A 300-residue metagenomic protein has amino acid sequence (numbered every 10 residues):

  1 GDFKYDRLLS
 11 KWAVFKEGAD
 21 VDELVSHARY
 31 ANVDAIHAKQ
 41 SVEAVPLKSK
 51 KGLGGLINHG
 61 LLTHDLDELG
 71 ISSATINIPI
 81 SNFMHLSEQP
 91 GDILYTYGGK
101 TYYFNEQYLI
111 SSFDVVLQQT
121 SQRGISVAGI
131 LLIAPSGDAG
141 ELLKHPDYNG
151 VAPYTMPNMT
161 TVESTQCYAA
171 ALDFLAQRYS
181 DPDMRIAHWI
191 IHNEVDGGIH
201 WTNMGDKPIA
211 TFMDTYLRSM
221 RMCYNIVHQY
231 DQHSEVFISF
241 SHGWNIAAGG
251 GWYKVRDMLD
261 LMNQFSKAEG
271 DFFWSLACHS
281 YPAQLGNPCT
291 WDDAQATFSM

Functional and structural regions predicted by a protein language model:
G1-K4: Aromatic sugar-binding surface patches on proteins that engage polysaccharides or sugar-phosphate polymers
D6-E23: Short, aromatic- and glycine-rich surface loops/edge beta-strands on solvent-exposed regions
L9, V25-S81: Boundary/entry segment of secreted carbohydrate-active catalytic domains
G55-E68, Y168-R178, W252-F265: Short, acidic/polar
L66-D67, S121, E269: Non-catalytic positions within long, well-ordered alpha-helices that form the structural scaffold/packing of enzyme
S72-A248, A283: Substrate-binding cleft and catalytic face of glycoside hydrolase catalytic domains, especially the flexible beta-alpha
V236-A277: Substrate-binding cleft/loops of secretory-pathway carbohydrate-active enzymes
D260-M300: Glycoside hydrolase catalytic-domain groove-lining segments
